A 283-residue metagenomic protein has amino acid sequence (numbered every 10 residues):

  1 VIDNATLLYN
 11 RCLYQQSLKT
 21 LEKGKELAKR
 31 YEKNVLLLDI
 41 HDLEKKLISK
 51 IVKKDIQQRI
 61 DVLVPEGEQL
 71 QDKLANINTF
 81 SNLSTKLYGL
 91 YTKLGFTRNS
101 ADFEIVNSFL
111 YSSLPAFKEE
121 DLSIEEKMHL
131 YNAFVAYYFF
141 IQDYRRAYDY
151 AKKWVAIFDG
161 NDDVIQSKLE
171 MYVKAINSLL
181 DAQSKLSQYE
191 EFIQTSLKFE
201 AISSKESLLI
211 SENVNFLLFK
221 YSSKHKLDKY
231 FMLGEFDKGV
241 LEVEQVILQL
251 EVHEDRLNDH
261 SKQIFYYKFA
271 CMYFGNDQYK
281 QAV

Functional and structural regions predicted by a protein language model:
I2-C12, L47-E119, E125-M128, Q263: Amphipathic helix-loop-helix modules that constitute alpha-helical solenoid scaffolds
D3-N10, D42-I51, N82-N99, H129-D143 (+3 more regions): Tandem amphipathic alpha-helical repeat scaffolds
Y14-Q15, N34, K54, Y144 (+3 more regions): TPR-repeat structural position
E22-K29, V64-D72, N107-E119, K152-V164 (+3 more regions): Amphipathic alpha-helical segments of tetratricopeptide repeats
G24-K53, F158, D163-S167: Short, charge-rich amphipathic alpha-helical segments embedded in non-transmembrane helical bundles/solenoids
E32-D39, A75-N82, D121-H129, D163-I176 (+2 more regions): Alpha-solenoid helical repeat architecture
V214-S222, K226-D228, M232-V283: C-terminal structured domains
